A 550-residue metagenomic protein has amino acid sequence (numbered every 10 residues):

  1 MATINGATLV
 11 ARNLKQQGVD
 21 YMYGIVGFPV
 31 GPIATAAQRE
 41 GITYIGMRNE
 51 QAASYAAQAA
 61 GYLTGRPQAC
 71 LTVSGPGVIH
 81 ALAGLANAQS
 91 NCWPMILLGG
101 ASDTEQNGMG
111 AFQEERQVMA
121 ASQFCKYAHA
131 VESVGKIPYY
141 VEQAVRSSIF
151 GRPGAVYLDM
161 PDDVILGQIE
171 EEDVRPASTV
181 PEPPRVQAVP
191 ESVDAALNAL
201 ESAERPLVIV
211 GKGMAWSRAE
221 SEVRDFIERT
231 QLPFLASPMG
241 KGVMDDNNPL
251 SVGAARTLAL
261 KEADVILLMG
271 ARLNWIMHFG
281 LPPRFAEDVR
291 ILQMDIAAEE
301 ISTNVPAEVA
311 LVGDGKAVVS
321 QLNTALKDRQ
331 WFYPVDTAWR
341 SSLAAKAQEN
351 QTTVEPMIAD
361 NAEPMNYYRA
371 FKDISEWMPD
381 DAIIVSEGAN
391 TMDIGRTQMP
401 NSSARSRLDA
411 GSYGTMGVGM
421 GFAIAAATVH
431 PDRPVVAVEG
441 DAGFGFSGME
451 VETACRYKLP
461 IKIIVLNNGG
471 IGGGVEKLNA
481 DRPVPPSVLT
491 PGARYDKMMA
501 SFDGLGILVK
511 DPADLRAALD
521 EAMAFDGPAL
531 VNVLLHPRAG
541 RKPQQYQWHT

Functional and structural regions predicted by a protein language model:
A2-N5, G135, E172, V289-G388 (+3 more regions): Phosphate/pyrophosphate-binding active-site segments
L9-D20, A59-G65, Q89, S147-G151 (+5 more regions): Glycine-rich phosphate/diphosphate-binding loops that line cofactor/substrate pockets in enzymes
V10, Q17, I25-F28, I33-T35 (+2 more regions): Active-site diphosphate/adenylate-binding microenvironment
D20-G24, I42-I45, L63-S102, K261-A271 (+2 more regions): A short, small-residue-rich loop immediately preceding and capping a beta-strand
Y62, K212-L292, S402-R433, G445-M449 (+1 more regions): Glycine-rich, anion-gripping cofactor-binding loops and their flanking helix/strand elements in enzyme active sites
G99-V141, V145, S237-S342, L478: Glycine-rich, acidic loop regions that bind phosphate or pyrophosphate groups
Q106-N107, F112-Q113, T257-E262, S302-V312 (+3 more regions): Thiamine diphosphate
Q143, S147-S202, T352-I358: Conformationally flexible catalytic loops at phosphate/diphosphate-handling active centers
